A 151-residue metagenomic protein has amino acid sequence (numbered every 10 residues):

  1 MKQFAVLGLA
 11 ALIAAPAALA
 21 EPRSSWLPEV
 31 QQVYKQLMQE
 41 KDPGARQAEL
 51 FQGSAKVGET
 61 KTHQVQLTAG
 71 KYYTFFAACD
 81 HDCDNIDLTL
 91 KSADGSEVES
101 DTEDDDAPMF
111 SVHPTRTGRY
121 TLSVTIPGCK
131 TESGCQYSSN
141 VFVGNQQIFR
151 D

Functional and structural regions predicted by a protein language model:
M1-F4: Positively charged n-region of N-terminal signal peptides that target proteins for export
A14-A15: N-terminal signal peptide c-region/cleavage motif recognized by signal peptidases
E21-L37, K41-G44, L90, R119-D151: C-terminal edge strands of extracellular/lumenal beta-sandwich accessory domains
R46-T68, M109: Non-catalytic, beta-strand-enriched accessory regions in extracellular/secretory proteins and membrane protein
G53, E99-D104: Short beta-strand segments within Ig-like beta-sandwich modules, predominantly Fibronectin type-III
T62-Q66, G70-C79, Y120-V124: Hydrophobic beta-strand segments within beta-rich accessory/binding domains
Y72-T74, C83-D87, G134-S138: Exposed beta-strand and adjacent loop surfaces of beta-rich binding modules that mediate intermolecular recognition
D82-E97: Short, surface-exposed beta-strand/strand-loop-strand elements in extracellular ectodomains
